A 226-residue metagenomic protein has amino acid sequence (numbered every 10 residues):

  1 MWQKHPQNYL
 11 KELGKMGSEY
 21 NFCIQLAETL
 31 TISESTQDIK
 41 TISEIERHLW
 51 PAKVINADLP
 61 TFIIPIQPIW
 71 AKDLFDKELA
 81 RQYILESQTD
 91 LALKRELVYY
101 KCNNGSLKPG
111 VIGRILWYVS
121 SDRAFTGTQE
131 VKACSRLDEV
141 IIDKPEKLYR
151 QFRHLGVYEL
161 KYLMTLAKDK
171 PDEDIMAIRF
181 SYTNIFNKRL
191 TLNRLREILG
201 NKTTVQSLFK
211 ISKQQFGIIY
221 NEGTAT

Functional and structural regions predicted by a protein language model:
M1-L91, V140-T226: Contiguous surface segments at macromolecular interaction interfaces
A57, G110-I112, E130: Short gly/pro-enriched beta-turn/loop segments at secondary-structure junctions
P68, Y118-F125, N184: Short, flexible beta-strand-to-coil junctions
T89-K101: Short, structured beta-strand/loop micro-motifs enriched in basic residues and often containing a Trp
G105-D122: Short coil-to-beta transition motif at edge beta-strands of beta-rich domains
P109, Q129, K170-E173: Intrinsically disordered, low-complexity regulatory regions enriched in Ser/Pro/Gly/Thr and acidic residues
G113-I115, A133-E139: Conserved active-site beta-strand-loop modules that form the wall/rim of enzyme catalytic pockets and either contain
A124-R136: Short coil-to-beta-strand transition motifs
